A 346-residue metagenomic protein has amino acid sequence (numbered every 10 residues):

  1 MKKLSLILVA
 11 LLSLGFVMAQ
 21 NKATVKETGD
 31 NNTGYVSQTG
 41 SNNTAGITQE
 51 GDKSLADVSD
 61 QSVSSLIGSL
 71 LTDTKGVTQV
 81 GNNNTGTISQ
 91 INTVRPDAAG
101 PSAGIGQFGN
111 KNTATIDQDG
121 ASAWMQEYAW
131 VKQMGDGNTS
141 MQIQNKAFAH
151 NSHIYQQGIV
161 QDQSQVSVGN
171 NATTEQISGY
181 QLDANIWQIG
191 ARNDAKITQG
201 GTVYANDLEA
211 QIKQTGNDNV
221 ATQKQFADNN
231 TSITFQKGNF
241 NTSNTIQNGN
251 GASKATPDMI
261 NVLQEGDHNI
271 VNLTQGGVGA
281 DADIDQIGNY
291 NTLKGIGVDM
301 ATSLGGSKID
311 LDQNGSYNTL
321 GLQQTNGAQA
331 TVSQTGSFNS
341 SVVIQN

Functional and structural regions predicted by a protein language model:
M1-L4: Positively charged n-region of N-terminal signal peptides that target proteins for export
I7-L8: Long C-terminal tail modules that include membrane-anchoring/sorting signals and adjacent low-complexity, intrinsically
Q20-N346: Low-complexity repeat regions of mature extracellularly deployed or surface/particle-associated proteins
